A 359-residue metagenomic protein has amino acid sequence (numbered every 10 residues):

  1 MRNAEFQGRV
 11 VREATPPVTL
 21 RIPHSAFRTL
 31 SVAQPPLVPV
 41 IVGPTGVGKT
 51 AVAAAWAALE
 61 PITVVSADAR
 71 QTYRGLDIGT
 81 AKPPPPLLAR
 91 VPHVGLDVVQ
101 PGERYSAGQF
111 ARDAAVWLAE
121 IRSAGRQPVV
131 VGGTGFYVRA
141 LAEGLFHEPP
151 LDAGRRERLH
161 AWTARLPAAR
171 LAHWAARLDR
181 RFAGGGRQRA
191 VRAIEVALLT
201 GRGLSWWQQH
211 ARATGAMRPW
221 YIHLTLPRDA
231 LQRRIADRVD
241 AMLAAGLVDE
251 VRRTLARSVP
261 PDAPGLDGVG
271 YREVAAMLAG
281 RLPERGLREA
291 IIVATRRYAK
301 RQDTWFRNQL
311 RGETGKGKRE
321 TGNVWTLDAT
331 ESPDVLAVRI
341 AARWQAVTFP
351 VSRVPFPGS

Functional and structural regions predicted by a protein language model:
L30-G358: Phosphate/pyrophosphate-binding catalytic cores of soluble transferases and nucleic-acid-acting enzymes
